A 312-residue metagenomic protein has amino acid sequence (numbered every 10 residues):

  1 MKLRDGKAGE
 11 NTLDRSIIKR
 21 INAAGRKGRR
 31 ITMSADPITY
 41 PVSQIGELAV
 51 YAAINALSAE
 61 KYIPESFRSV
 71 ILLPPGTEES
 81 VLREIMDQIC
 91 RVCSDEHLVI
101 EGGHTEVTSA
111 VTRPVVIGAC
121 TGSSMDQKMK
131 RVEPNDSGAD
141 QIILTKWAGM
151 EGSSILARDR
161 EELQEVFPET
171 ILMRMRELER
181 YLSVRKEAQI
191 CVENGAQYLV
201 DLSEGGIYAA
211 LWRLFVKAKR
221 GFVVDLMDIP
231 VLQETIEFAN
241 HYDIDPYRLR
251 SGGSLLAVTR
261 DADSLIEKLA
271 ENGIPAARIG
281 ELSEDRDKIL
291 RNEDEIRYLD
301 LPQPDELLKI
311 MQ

Functional and structural regions predicted by a protein language model:
M1-L144: Glycine-rich phosphate/pyrophosphate-binding loop regions near the starts of catalytic domains
E10, I17-I18, A24-K27, C93 (+10 more regions): Solvent-exposed alpha-helices and their adjacent loops that cap or buttress functional pockets in soluble metabolic
S69-L72, H104-V107, W147-A148, S203-G205 (+3 more regions): Short, ordered loop/turn segments at secondary-structure junctions
P74-G76, R176-S251: Active-site-proximal betaalpha loop/short-helix elements that scaffold phosphoryl/nucleotidyl transfer chemistry
M125-E177: Phosphate/diphosphate-binding glycine-rich loops and adjacent basic-rich segments that engage nucleotide
G252-V258: A short beta-alpha structural unit
V258-S264: Helix N-cap motif at beta-to-alpha junctions
A270-Q312: Acidic, Ser/Thr/Pro-rich beta/coil linker or hinge segments at domain junctions
